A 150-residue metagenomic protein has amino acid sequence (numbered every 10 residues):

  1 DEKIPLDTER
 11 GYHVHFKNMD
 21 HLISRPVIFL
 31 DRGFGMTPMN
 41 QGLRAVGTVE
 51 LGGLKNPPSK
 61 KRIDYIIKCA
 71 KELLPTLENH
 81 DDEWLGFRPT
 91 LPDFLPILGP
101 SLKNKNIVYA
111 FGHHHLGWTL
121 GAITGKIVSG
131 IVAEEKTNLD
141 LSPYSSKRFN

Functional and structural regions predicted by a protein language model:
D1-N106: Active-site substrate-recognition segment that forms the wall of the catalytic cavity or substrate channel
I97, L102-N150: C-terminal lid/capping helical subdomain adjacent to the catalytic/cofactor pocket in oxidative enzymes
